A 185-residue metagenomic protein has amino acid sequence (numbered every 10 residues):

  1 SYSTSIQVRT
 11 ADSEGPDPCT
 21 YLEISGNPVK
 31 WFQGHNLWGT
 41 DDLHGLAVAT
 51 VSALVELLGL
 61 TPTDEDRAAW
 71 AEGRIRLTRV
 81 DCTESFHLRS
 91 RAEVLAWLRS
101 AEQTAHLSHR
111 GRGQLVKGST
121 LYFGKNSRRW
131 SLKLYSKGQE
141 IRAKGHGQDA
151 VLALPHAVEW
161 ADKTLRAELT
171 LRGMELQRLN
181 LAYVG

Functional and structural regions predicted by a protein language model:
S1-G185: Structured, helix-rich domain cores that form ligand/interaction pockets
